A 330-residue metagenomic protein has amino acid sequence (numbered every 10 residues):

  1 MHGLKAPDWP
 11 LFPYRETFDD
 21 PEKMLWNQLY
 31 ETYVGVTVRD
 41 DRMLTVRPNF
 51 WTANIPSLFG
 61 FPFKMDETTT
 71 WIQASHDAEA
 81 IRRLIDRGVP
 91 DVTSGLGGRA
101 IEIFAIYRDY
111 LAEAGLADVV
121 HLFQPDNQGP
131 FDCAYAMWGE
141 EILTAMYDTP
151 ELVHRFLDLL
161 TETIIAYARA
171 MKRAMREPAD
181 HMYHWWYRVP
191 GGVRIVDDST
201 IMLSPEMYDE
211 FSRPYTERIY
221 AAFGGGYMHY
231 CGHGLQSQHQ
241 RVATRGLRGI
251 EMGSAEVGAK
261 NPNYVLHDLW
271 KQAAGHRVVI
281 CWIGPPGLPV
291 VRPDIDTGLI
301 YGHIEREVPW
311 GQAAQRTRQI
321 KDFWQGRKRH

Functional and structural regions predicted by a protein language model:
M1-P10, Y14-R15, R39-N49, V89-H330: Active-site loop segments of alpha/beta catalytic cores
A6, P62-R83, R188-M202: Aromatic- and acidic-residue-enriched carbohydrate-binding clefts of CAZyme catalytic domains
P10-K64: Membrane helical hairpin/interfacial module
E16-D20, A74-R83, S94, V308-Q312: Intrinsic-disorder/low-complexity, polar/charged segments
